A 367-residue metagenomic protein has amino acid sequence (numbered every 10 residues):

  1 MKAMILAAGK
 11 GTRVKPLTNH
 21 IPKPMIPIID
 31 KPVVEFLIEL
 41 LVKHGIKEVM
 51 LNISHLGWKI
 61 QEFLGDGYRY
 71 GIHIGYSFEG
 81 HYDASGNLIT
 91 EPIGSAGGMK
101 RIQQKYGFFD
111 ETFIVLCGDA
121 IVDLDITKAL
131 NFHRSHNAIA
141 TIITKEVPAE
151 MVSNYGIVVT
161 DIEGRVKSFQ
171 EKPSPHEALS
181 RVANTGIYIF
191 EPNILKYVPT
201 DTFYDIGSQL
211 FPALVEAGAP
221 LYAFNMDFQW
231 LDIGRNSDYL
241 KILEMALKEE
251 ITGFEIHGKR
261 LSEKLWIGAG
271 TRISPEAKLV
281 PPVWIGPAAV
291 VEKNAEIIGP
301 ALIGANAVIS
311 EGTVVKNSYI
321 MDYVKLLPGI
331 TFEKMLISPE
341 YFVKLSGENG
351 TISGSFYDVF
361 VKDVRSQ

Functional and structural regions predicted by a protein language model:
M1-E62: N-terminal glycine-rich phosphate-binding loop and ensuing alpha1 helix
M50-S54, I143-T144, L336: Short internal beta-strands
F63-Y68: Short, aromatic/basic amphipathic alpha-helical patches
R69-I162: Conserved beta-loop-beta/alpha segment of the NTase-like Rossmann-fold superfamily that binds/positions NTPs
T112-I114, I121, T127-R134, V147-E150 (+1 more regions): Catalytic-core segments of class I nucleotidyltransferases/pyrophosphorylases that form NMP-activated intermediates
V215-P300: Extended, small-residue-rich solenoid/repeat segments and analogous flexible loops that form exposed scaffolds
K259, L265, T271-I273, A277 (+11 more regions): A structural motif detector for beta-strand N-caps
P339-Q367: Long terminal segments
